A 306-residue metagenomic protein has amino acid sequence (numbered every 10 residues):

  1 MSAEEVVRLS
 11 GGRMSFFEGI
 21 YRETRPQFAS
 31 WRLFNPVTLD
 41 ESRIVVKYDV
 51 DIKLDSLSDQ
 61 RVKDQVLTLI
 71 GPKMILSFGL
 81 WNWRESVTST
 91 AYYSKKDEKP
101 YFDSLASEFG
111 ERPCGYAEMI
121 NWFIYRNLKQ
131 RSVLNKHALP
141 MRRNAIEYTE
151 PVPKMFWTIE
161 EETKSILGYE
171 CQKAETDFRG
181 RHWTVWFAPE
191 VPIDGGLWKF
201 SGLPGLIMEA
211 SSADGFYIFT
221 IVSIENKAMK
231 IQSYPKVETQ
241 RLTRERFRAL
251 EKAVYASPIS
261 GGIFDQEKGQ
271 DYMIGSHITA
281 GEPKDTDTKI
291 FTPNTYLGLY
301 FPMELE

Functional and structural regions predicted by a protein language model:
S2-K154, E160-T163, E170, F216-E306: Extracellular or lumenal secretory-pathway regions
F156-W157, W186: Tryptophan-centered motif/residue detector
I166-L167, F178: Structural motif
Q172-P235: Gly/Pro-enriched, hydrophobic low-complexity segments that function as extracytoplasmic propeptides/linkers
